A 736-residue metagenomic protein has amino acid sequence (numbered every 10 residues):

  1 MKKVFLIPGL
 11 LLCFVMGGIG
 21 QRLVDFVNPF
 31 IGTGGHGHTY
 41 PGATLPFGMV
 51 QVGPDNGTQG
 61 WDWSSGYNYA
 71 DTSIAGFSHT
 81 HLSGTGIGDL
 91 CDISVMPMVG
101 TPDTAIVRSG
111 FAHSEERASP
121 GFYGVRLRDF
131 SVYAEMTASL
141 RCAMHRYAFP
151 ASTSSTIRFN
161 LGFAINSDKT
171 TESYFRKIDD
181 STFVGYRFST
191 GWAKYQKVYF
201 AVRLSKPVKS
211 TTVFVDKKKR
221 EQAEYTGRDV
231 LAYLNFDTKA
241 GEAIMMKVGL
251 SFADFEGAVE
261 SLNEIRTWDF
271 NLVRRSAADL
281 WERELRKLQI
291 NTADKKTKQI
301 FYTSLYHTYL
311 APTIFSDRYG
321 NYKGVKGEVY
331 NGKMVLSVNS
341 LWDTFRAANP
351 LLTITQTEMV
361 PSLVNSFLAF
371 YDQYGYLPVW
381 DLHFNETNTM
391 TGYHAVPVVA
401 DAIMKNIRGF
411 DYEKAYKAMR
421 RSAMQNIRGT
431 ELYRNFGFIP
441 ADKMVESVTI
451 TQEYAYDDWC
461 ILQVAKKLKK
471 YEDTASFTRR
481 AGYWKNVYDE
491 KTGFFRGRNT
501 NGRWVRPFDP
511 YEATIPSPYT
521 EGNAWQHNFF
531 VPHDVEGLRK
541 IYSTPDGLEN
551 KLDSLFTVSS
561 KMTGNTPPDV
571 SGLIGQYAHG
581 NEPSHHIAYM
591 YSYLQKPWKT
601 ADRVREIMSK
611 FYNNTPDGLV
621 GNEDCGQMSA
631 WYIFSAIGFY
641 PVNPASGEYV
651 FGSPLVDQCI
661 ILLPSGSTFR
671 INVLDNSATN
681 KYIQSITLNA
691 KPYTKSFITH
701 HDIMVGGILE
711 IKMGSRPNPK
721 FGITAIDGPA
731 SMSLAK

Functional and structural regions predicted by a protein language model:
M1-Q21: Bacterial Sec-dependent N-terminal signal peptides
Q21-N349, T353-P397, I403-Q452, C460-N486 (+8 more regions): Accessory carbohydrate-recognition regions in carbohydrate-active enzymes
D457: ATP-dependent phospho-/nucleotidyl transfer catalytic cores
V673: Conserved catalytic core of nucleotide polymerization and phosphodiester-bond processing enzymes
